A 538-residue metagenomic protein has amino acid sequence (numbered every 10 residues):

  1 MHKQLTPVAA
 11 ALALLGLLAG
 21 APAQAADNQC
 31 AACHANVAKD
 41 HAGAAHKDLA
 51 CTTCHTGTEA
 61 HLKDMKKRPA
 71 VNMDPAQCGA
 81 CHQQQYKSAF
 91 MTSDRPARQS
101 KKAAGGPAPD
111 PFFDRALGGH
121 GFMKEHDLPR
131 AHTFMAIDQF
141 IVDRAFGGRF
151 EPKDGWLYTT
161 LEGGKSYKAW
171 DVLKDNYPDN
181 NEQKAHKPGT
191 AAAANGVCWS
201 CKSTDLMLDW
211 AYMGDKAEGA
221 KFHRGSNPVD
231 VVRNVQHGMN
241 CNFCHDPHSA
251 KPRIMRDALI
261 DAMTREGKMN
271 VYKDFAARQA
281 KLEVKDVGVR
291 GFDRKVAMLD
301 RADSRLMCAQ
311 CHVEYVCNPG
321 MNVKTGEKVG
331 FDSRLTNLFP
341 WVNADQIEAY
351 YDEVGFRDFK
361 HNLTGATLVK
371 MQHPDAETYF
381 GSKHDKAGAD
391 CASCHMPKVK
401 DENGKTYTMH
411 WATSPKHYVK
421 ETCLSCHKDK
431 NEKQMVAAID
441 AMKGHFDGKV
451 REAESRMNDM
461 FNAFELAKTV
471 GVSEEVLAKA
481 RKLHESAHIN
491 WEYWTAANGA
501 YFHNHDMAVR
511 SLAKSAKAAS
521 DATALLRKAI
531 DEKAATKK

Functional and structural regions predicted by a protein language model:
M1-A11: Bacterial N-terminal signal peptides that target proteins for export
A9-A19: Bacterial N-terminal signal peptides
A23-A25: Boundary at the C-terminal end of the N-terminal hydrophobic targeting segment
C30-T53: N-terminal targeting signals for Sec/Tat export/insertion, comprising classic cleavable signal peptides
A42-L49, T58-K174, W210-S393, P397-A529 (+1 more regions): Primarily the internal scaffold of c-type cytochrome electron-transfer domains, especially repeated/multiheme c-type
D175-Q183: Intrinsically disordered, low-complexity acidic and serine/threonine/proline-rich regulatory regions
E182, P188-M207: A cross-kingdom signal targeting lumenal/periplasmic-facing segments of multi-pass membrane and secretory-pathway
A534-K538: A eukaryotic intrinsically disordered, low-complexity regulatory tract that is acidic and Ser/Pro-rich, enriched
